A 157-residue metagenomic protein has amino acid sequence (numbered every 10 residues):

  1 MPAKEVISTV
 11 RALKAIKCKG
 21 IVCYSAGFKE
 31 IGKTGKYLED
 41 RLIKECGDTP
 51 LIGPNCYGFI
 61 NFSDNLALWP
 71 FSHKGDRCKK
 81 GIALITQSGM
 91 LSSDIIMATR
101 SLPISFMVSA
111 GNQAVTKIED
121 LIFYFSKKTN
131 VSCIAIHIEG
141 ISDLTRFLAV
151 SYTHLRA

Functional and structural regions predicted by a protein language model:
M1-R156: Catalytic-core regions of core metabolic enzymes, especially those transforming organic acids/acyl-group intermediates
